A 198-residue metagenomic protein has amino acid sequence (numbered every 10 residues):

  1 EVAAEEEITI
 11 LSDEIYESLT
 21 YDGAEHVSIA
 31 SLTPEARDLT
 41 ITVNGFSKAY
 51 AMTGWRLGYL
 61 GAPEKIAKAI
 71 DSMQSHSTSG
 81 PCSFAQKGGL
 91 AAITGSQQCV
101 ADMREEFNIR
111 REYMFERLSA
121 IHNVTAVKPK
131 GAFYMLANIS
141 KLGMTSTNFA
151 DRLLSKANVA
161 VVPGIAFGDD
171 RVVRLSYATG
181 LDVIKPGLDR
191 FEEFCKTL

Functional and structural regions predicted by a protein language model:
E1-L198: PLP-dependent class I/II
